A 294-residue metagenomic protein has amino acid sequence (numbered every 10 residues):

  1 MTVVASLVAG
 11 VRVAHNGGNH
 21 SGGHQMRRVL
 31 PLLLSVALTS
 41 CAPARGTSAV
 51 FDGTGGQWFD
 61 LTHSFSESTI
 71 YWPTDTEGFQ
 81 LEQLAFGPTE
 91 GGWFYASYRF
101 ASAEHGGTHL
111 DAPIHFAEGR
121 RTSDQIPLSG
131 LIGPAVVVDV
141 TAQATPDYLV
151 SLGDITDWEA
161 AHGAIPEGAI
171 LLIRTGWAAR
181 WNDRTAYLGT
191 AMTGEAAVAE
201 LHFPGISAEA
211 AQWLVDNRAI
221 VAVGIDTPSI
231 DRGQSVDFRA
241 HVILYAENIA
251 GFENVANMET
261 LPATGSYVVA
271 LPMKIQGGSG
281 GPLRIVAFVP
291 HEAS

Functional and structural regions predicted by a protein language model:
V3-V8, S21: Compositionally biased, low-complexity intrinsically disordered regions
R12-H15, G22: Short, positively charged and aromatic/hydrophobic N-terminal segments
M26-V29: Positively charged n-region of N-terminal signal peptides that target proteins for export
P31-S40: Bacterial N-terminal signal peptides
A42-S294: Active-/binding-site microenvironments in catalytic and ligand-binding cores
